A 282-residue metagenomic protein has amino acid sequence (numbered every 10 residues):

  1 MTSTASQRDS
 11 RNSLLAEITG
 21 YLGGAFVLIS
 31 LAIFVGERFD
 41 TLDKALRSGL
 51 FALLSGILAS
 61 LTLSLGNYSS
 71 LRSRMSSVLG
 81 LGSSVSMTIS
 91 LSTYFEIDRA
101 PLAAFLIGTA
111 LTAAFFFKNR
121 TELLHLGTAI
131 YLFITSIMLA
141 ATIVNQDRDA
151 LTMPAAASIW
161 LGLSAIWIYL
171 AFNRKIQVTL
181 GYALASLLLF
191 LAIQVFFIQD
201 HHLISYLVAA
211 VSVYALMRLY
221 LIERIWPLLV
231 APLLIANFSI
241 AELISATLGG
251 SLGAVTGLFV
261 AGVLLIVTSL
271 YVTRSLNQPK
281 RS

Functional and structural regions predicted by a protein language model:
M1-S282: Alpha-helical multi-pass membrane segments and their bilayer interfacial helix-loop junctions
